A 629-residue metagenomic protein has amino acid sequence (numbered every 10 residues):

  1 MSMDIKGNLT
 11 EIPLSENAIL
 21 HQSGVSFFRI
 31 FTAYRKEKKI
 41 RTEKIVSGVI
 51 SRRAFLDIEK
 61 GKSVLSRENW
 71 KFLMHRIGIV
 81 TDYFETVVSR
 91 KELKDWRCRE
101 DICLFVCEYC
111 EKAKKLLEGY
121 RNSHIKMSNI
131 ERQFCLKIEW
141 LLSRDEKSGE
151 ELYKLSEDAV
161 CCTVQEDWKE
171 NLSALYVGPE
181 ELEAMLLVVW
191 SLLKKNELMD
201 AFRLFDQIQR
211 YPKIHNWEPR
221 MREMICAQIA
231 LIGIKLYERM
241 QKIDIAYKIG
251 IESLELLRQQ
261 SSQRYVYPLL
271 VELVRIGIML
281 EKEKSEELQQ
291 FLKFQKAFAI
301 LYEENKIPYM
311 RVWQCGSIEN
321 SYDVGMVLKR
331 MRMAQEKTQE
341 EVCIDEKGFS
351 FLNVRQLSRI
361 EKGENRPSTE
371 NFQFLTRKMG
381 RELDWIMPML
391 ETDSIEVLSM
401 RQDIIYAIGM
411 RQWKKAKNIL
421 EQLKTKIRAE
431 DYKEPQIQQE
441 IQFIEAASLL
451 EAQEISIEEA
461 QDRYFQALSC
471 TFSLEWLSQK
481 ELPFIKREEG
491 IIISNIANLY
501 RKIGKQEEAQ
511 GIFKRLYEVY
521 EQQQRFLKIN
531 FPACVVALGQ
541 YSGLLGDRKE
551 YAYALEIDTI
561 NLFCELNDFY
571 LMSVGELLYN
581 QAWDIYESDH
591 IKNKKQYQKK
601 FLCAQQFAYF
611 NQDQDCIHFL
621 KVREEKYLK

Functional and structural regions predicted by a protein language model:
S2-E37, I307-E336: A short, Lys/Arg-rich alpha-helix, primarily the initiator
K38-D57, E336-R359: Short alpha-helical DNA-recognition segment
E68-Y83, S368-W385, K629: DNA major-groove recognition helix of helix-turn-helix/homeodomain DNA-binding modules
Y83-V87, Y120-R132, C161-G178, R210-E223 (+6 more regions): Flexible helix-coil transition and linker loops at the boundaries of alpha-helical arrays
E92-L93, E131, S173-E180, E218-Q228 (+11 more regions): Structural signature of alpha-solenoid helical repeat junctions
R97-V106, F134-S148, E180-L198, I225-R239 (+7 more regions): Tandem amphipathic alpha-helical repeat scaffolds
L104-G119, D145-K169, L193-P212, M240-E252 (+6 more regions): Helix-turn-helix repeat elements of alpha-solenoid scaffolds
M185-A246, N495-L516, E521-G575: Alpha-helical adaptor scaffolds
